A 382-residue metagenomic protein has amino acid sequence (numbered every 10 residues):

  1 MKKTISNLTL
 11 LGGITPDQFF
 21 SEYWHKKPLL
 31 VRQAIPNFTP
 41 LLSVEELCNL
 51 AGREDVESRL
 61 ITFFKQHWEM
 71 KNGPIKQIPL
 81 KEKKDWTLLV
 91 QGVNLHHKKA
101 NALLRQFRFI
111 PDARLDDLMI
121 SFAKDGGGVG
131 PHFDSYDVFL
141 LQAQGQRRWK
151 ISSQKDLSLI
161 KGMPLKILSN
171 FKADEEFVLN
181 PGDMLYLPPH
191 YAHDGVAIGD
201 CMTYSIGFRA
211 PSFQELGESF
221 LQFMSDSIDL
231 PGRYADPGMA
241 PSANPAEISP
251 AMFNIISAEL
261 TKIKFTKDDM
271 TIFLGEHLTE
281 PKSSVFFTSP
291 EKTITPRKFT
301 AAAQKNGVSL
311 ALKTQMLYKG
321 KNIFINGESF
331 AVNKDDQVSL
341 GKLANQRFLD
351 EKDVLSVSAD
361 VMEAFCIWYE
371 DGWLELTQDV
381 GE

Functional and structural regions predicted by a protein language model:
M1-E22, I35-D183, Y191-R233, P237-G238: Active-site region of the double-stranded beta-helix
M1-M70, K321-Q378: N-terminal auxiliary "cap/dimerization" subdomain that precedes the catalytic jelly-roll/cupin core of mononuclear
R105, Q144, N254, A258 (+2 more regions): A broad, structural surface signal
N180, E215-S219, E247, A251 (+2 more regions): Generic recognition of stable, solvent-exposed alpha-helical segments in well-folded globular domains
P189, I206-F208, I256, Q378: Active-site proximal loops enriched in glycine and acidic residues that flank catalytic Cys/His/Asp and coordinate
L221-R297: C-terminal amphipathic alpha-helical segment
F265-A344, C366, T377-E382: Acidic, low-complexity/disordered tracts enriched in E/D and polar residues
